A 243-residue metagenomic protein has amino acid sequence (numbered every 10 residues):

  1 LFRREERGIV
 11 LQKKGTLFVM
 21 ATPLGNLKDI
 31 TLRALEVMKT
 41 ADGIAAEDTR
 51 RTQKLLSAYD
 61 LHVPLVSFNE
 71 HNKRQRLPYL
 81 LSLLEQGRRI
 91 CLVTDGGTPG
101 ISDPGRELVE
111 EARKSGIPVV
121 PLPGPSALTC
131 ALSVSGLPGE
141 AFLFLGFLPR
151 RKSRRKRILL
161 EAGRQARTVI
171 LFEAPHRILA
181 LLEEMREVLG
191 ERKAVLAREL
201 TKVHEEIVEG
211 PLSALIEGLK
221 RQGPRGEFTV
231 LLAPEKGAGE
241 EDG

Functional and structural regions predicted by a protein language model:
F2, K14, R89, T168-G243: A contiguous loop/helix-start segment that scaffolds small-molecule binding in enzyme catalytic cores
F2-E70: Glycine-rich, flexible N-terminal cofactor/catalytic loop recognition
L24-G25, D95-P99, P175-R177, E235-G237: Short glycine-rich anion-binding loops that position phosphate/pyrophosphate groups of nucleotides and phosphorylated
M38-I44, G116-V120, T168-V169: Short active-site oxyanion
A46-E47, D103, F172: Short beta-strand scaffold positions
S67-R74, L148-K152: Conserved helicase motor
N69, L77-S126: Glycine/small-residue-rich loop that forms an oxyanion/phosphate-binding "nest" at active or ligand-binding sites
E107-Q165: Class I SAM-dependent methyltransferase SAM-binding "motif I" and its flanking Rossmann-like core
